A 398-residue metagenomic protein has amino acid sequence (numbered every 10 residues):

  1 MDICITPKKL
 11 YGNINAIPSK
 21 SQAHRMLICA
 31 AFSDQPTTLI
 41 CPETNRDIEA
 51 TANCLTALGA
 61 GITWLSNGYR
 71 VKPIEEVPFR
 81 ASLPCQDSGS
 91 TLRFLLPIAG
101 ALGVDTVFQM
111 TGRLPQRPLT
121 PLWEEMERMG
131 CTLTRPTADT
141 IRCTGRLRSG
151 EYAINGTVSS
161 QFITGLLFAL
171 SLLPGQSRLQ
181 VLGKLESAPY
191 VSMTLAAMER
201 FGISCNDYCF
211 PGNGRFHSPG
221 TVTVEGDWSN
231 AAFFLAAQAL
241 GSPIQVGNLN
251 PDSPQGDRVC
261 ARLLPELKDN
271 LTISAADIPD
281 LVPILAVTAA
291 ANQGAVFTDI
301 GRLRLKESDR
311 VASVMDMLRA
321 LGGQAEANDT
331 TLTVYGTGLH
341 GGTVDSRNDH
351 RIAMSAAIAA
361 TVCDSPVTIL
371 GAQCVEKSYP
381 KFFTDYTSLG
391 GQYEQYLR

Functional and structural regions predicted by a protein language model:
M1-R398: Short, structured segments at the rim of ligand-binding sites
